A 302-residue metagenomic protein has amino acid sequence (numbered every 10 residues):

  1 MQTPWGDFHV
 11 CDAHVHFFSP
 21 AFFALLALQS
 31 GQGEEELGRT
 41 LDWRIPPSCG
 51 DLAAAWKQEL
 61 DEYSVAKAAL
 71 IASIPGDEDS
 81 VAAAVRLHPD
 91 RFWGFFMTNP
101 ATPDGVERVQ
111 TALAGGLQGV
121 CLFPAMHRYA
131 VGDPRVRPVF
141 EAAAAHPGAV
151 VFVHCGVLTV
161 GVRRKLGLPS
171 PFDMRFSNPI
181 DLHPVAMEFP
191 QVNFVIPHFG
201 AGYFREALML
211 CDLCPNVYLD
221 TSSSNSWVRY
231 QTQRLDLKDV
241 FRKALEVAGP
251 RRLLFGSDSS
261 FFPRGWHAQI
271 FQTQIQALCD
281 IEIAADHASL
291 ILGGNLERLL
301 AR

Functional and structural regions predicted by a protein language model:
M1-A13, P20-E62, A66-K67, T111 (+3 more regions): Mid-to-C-terminal alpha-helical segments outside catalytic/metal-binding sites
V10-A13, L70-I71, F95, F194-P197 (+2 more regions): Active-site neighborhood of phospho(di)ester-bond hydrolases with catalytic His/Asp-centered motifs
H14, L60, V81, A112 (+7 more regions): Conserved, mostly hydrophobic/aromatic
F18-P20, P75-D77, A101-D104, V157-G161 (+3 more regions): Active-site environment of divalent metal-dependent phosphoester hydrolases
E62-K67, P89-R91, M187-F194: Short, surface-exposed connector motifs at secondary-structure boundaries
A66-K67, I74-R164, L168-F176: Active-site gating/metal-coordination segments in enzymes
A69, V81-L87, A207-Y218, F271-C279: Short, electropositive alpha-helical surface patch
G119, G132-L254: Catalytic pocket-lining loop regions of alpha/beta-barrel enzymes, especially the amidohydrolase/enolase/GH5 lineages
